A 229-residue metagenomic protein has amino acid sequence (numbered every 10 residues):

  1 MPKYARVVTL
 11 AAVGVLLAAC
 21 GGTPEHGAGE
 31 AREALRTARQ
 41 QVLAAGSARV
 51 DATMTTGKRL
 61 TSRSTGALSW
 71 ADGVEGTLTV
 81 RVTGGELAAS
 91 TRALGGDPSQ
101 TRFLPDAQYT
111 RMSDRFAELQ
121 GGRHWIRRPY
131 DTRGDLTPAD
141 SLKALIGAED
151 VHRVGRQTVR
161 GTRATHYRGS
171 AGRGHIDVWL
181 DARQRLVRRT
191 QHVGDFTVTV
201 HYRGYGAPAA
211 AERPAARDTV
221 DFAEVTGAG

Functional and structural regions predicted by a protein language model:
P2-G73, E212, D218-G229: N-terminal leader/targeting segments and the immediate start of mature chains
A44-D51, G73-T77, A88, R160-R168 (+1 more regions): Short, hydrophobic/aromatic-rich segments at coil-to-beta transitions
A45-S47, A71-E75, G96, F103 (+4 more regions): Extracytoplasmic
A52-T56, T79-T83, R111-D114, T190-G194 (+1 more regions): Beta-turn initiation residues at beta-strand->coil junctions
R59-T65, A93-G96, D195: Amphipathic hydrophobic-ligand
W70-L136, T197-T199: An acidic-aromatic
Q120-V159, A215-R217, A228: Solvent-exposed helix/loop surface patches that form functional interfaces
T162-D218: Gly/Pro-enriched, hydrophobic low-complexity segments that function as extracytoplasmic propeptides/linkers
